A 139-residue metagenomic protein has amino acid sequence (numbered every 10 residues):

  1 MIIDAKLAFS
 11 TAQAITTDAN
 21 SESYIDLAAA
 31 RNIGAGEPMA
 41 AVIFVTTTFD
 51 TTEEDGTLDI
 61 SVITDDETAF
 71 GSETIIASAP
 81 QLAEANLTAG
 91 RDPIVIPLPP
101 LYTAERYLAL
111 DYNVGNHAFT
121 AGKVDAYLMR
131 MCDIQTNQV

Functional and structural regions predicted by a protein language model:
M1-A12, V114-V139: C-terminal interaction-tip segments
M1-A35: Solvent-exposed, flexible loop/coil segments flanking beta-strands in beta-rich domains
I25-L27, A89-P100: Exposed aromatic-hydrophobic patches
R31, M39-T52: Short amphipathic, basic-aromatic surface patches that mediate peripheral association with negatively charged
E37-I43, L101-F119: Noncatalytic modules at the cell exterior or secretory-pathway interfaces, chiefly beta-strand-rich lectin/adhesion
T52-I60: Short coil-to-beta strand junction motifs in C2/discoidin
S61-E67: Predominantly extracellular/luminal cell-surface or secreted proteins
Q81-G90: Short proline/glycine- and polar residue-rich coil/turn motifs
